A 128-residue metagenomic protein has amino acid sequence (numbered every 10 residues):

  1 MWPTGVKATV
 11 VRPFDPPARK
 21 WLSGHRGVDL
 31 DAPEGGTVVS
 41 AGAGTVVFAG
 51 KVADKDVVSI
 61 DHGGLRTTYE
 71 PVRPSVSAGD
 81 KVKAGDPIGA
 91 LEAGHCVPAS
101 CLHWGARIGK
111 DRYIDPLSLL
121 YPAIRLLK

Functional and structural regions predicted by a protein language model:
T9-S40: Short glycine/threonine/proline-enriched tight-turn/helix- or strand-capping micro-motif at secondary-structure
T9-V11, G27-D29, V57-S59, T68 (+1 more regions): Soluble periplasmic/extracytoplasmic beta-strand elements of cell-envelope proteins
P13, A49-G50, L91-G94: Residue-level recognition of beta-strand microenvironments
D15, G35, K51, G63-L65 (+2 more regions): Solvent-exposed coil/turn segments that connect beta secondary-structure elements in extracytoplasmic/periplasmic
T37-V46, V76-L91: Short, well-structured beta-strand-loop connectors
A41-S75, S100: Zn2+-dependent peptidoglycan hydrolase active-site motif and core
V58-D61, D80-K128: Conserved, short, structured surface segments that act as functional micro-motifs
